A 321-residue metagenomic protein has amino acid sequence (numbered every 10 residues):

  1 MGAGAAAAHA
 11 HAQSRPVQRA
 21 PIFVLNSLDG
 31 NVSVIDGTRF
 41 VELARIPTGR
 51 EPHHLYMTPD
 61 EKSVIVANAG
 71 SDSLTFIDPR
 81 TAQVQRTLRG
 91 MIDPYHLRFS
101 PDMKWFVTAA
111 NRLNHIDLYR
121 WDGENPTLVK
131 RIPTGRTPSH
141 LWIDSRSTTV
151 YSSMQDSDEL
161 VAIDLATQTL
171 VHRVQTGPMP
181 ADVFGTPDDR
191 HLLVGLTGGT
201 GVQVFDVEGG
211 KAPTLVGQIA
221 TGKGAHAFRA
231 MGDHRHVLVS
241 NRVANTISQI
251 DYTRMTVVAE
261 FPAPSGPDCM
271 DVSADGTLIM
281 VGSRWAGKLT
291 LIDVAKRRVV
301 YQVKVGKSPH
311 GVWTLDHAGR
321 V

Functional and structural regions predicted by a protein language model:
A3-V321: Predominantly soluble domains enriched in secretory-pathway, periplasmic, or organellar proteins
